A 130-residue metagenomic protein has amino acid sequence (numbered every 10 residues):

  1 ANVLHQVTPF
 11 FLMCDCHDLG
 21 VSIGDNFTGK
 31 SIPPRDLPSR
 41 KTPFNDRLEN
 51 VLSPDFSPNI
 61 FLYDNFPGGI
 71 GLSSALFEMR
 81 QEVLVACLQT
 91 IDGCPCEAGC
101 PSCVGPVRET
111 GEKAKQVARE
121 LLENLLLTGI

Functional and structural regions predicted by a protein language model:
A1-I130: Extended, highly charged accessory segments
